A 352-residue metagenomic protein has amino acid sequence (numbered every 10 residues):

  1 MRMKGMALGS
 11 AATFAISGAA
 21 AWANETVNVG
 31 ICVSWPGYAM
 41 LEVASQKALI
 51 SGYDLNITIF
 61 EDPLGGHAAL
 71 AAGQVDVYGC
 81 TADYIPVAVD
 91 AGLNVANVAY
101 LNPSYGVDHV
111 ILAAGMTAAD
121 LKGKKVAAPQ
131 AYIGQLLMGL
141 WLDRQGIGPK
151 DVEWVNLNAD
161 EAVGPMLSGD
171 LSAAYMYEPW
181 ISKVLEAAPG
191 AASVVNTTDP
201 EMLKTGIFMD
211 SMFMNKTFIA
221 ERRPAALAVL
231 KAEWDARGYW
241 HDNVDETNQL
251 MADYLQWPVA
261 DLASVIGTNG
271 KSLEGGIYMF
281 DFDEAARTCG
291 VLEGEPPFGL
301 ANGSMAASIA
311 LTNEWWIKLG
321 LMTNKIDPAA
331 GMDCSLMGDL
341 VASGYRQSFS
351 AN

Functional and structural regions predicted by a protein language model:
M1-G9: Bacterial N-terminal signal peptides that target proteins for export
G9-A11, A21: Cleavable N-terminal signal peptides
I16-A23: Sec/Tat signal peptide C-region and signal peptidase I cleavage site
N24-E178, L185, G190-T197, T205-G206 (+1 more regions): Short, glycine-/small- and polar/acidic-enriched structural segments that line small-molecule recognition paths
D83, V155, E161-P165, L171-L262: Pocket-lining segment of extracytoplasmic ligand-binding domains
L112-G115, A119, G123, D210 (+1 more regions): Extracytoplasmic/periplasmic substrate-binding proteins
E221-T323: Secondary-structure end/capping motifs
A306-N352: Conserved C-terminal helix/tail region of periplasmic/extracytoplasmic solute-binding proteins
